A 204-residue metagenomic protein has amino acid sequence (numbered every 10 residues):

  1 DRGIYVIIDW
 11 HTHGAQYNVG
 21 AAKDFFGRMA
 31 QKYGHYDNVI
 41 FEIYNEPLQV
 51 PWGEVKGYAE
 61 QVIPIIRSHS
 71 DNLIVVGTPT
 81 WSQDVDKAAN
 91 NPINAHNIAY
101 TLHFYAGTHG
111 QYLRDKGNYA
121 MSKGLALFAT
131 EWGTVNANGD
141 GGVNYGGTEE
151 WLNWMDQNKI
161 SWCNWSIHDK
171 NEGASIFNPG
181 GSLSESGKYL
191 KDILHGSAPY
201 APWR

Functional and structural regions predicted by a protein language model:
R2-Y5, V19, K23-I40, Y44-K170 (+1 more regions): Extracellular glycoside hydrolase catalytic/binding regions
